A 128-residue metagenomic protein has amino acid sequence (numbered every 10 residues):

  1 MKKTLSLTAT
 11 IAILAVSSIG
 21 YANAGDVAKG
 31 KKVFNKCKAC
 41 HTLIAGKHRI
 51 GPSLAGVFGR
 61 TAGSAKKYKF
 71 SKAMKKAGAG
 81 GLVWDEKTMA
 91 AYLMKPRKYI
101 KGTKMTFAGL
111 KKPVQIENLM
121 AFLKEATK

Functional and structural regions predicted by a protein language model:
M1-A9: Bacterial N-terminal signal peptides that target proteins for export
L7-T8, L14-A22: C-terminal segment of classical bacterial N-terminal signal peptides
S17, V33, T106: Conserved Rossmann-like nucleotide-binding pocket used by diverse enzymes that bind dinucleotide cofactors
G20, I50, K101-T103: Residue-level signal for beta-strand positions within conserved beta-sheet cores that form or flank
G25-R49, L54: Sequence/structural segment immediately N-terminal to covalent heme-attachment motifs in c-type and related
N35-A45, G59, A79, M94-K98 (+1 more regions): Sec-exported extracytoplasmic/periplasmic mature domains
L43-A45, G56, R60-K87, F107-E117: Electron-transfer interface patches adjacent to heme c in soluble/periplasmic c-type cytochromes and di-/multiheme
V83-K128: C-terminal capping alpha-helices of c-type cytochrome domains
